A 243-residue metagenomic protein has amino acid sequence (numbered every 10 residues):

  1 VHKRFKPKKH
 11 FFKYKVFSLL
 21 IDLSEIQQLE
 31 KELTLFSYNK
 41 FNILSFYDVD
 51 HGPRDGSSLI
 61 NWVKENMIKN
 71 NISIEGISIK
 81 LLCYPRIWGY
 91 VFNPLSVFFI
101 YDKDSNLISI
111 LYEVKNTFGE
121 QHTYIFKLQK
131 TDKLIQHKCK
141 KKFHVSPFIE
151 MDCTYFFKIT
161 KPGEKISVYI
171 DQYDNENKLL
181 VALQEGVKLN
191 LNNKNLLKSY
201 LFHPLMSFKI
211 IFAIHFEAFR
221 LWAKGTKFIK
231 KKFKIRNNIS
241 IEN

Functional and structural regions predicted by a protein language model:
V1-N243: Mature, function-bearing regions of proteins
